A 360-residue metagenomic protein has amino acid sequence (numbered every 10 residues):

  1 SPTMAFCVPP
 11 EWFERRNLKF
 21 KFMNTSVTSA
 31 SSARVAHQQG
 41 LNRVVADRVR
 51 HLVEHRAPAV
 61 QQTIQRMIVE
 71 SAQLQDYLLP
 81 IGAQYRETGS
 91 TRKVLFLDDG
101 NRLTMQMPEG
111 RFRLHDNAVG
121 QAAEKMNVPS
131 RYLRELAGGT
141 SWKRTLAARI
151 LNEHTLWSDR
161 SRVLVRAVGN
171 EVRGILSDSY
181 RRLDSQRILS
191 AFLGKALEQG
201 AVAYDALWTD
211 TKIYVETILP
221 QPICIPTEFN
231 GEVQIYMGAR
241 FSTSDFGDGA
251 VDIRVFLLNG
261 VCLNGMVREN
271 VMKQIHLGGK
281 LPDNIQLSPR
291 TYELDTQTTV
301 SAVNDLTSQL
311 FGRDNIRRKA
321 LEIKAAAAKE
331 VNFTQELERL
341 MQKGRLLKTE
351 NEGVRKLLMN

Functional and structural regions predicted by a protein language model:
S1, F20-F22, T296: Low-complexity intrinsically disordered segments
T3-A5: Ala/Thr-enriched low-complexity intrinsically disordered regions
V8, L114-N117, V128, L294 (+1 more regions): Short coil/turn linker and secondary-structure boundary residues
N24-A191, K195: Feature for intrinsically disordered/low-complexity regulatory segments and propeptides
Y180-N360: Intrinsic disorder/low-complexity polar-acidic segments
